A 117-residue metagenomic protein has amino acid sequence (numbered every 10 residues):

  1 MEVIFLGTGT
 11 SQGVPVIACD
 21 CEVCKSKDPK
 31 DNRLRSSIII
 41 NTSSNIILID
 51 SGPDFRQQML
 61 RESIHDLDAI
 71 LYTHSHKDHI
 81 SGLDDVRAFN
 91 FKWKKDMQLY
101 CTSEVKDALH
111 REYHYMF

Functional and structural regions predicted by a protein language model:
M1-F117: Binuclear metal-dependent hydrolase catalytic cores
